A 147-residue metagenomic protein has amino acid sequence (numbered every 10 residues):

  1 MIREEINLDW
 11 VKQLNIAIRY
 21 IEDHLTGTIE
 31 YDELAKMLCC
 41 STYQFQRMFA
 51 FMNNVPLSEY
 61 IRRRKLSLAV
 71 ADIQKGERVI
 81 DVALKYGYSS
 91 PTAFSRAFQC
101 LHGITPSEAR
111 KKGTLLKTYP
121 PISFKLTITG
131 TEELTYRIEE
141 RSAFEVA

Functional and structural regions predicted by a protein language model:
M1-L8, P56, R96-A143: …primarily DNA-binding HTH/wHTH and HhH modules…
I2, N15-D32, F51-Y86, G113-T131: Terminal helix-turn-helix DNA-binding modules in bacterial transcription factors
N7-N15: Onset of an N-terminal alpha helix
L38, Y86-G87: Core residues of bacterial helix-turn-helix
S41-T42, S89-S90: Short coil turns linking two alpha-helices in DNA-binding domains
E145-A147: Active-site-flanking beta-strand signature of metal-NTP-handling nucleotidyl enzymes and homologous cyclase-like
